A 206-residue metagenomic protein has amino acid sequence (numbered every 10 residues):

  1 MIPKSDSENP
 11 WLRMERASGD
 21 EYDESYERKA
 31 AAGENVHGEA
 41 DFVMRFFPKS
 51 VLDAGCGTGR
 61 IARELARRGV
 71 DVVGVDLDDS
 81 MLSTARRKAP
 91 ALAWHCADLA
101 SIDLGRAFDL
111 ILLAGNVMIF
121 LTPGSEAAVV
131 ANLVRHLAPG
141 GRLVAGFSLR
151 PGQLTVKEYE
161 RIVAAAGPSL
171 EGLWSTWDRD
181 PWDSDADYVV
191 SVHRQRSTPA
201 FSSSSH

Functional and structural regions predicted by a protein language model:
M1-K49: Conserved class I S-adenosyl-L-methionine
P48-G57: Conserved class I S-adenosyl-L-methionine
T58-S101: Class I SAM-dependent methyltransferase SAM/SAH-binding core
A100-L110: A short acidic, Gly/Pro-enriched loop at the edge of an enzyme's catalytic core that lines a small-molecule cofactor
D109-G124: A short SAM/SAH-binding and catalytic strip from SAM-dependent methyltransferases
A127-P139: A short glycine-rich, Lys/Arg-flanked "PGG" loop and its adjoining helix->strand segment in the class I
G140-S148: Conserved beta-strand signature within the Rossmann-like core of class I S-adenosyl-L-methionine
P168-S205: Class I S-adenosyl-L-methionine
